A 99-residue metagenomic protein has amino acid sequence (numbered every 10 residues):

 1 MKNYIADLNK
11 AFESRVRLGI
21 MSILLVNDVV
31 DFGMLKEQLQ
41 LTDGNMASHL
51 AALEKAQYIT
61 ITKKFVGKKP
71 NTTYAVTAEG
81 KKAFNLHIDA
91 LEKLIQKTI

Functional and structural regions predicted by a protein language model:
K2-I5, S22-I23, K82-I99: Amphipathic alpha-helical dimerization/coiled-coil segments that flank or bridge DNA-binding/regulatory modules
N3, D7-N45, V66-G67, T73-A75: N-terminal helix-turn-helix DNA-binding core of bacterial DNA-binding proteins
H49: Residues within the DNA-recognition helix of helix-turn-helix
Q57: Glycine-centered, phosphate/nucleic-acid-interacting loop/turn motifs that mediate DNA/RNA or nucleotide
I61: Short beta-strand "wing" residues that participate in macromolecule-binding interfaces
V76-G80: Accessory beta->alpha helical hairpin/"wing" motif in late/C-terminal subdomains of nucleic-acid enzymes
